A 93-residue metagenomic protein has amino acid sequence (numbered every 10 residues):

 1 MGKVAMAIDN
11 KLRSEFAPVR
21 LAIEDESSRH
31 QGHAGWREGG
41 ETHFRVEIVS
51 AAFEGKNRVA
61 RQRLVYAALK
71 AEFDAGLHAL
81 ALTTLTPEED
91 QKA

Functional and structural regions predicted by a protein language model:
M1-G2, S50, G76: N-terminal/domain-start segments enriched in small and hydrophobic, helix-friendly residues, covering either
M1-R37: N-terminal first-folded block
A17-V19, G40-F44, G76-L80: A generic structural signal for short beta-strands and their flanking turns/coil linkers
A22-E24, E47-V49, T83-L85: Solvent-exposed beta-strand sheet faces enriched in polar/charged residues
H30-H33, H43, Q62, H78: Histidine-centered active-site/metal-ligand motif
G32-S50: A short, structured beta-strand/loop element
I48-R58: A short interface-forming secondary-structure element
R58-A93: C-terminal structural segments of small proteins and small subunits
